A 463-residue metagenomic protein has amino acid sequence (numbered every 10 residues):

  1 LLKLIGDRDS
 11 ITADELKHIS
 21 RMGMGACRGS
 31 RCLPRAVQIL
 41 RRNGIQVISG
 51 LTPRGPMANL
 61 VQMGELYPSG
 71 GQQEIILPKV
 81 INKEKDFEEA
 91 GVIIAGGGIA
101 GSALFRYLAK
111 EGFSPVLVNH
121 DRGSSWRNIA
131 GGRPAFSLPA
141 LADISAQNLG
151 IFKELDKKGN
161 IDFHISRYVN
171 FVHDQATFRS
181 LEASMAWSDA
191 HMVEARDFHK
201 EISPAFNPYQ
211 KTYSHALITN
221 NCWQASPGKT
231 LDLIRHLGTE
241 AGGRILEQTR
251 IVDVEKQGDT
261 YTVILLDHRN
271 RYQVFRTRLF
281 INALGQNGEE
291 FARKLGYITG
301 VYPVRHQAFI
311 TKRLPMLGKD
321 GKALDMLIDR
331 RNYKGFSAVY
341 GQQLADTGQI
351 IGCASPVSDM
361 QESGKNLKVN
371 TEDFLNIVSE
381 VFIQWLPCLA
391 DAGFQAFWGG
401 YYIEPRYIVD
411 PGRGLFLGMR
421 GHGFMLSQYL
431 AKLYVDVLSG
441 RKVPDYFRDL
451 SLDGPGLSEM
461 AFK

Functional and structural regions predicted by a protein language model:
L2-S49, E380-K463: C-terminal catalytic lobe of FAD-dependent flavoproteins
E88-A90, R269-L279: Core beta-strand elements of the Rossmann-like FAD/NAD(P) dinucleotide-binding domain in flavoenzyme oxidoreductases
K110-W126: Glycine-rich FAD pyrophosphate-binding loop
N128-A135, R167-N170, L295-D325, I377-Q384: Central beta-strand plus flanking loop segment that forms part of the substrate or channel wall within the catalytic
I129-P204, A338: Dinucleotide-binding Rossmann-like beta1-alpha1 core, especially the glycine-rich loop that anchors the ADP
H173-A241, L246-E247, D253-D259, Y446: Flavin (FAD/FMN) cofactor-binding and adjacent substrate-gating region of FAD-dependent oxidoreductase domains
N282-Y297: Flavin (primarily FAD) binding-site architecture
L317-P411: Active-site lid/adjacent beta-loop-alpha segment flanking the redox-cofactor pocket in flavoenzymes
